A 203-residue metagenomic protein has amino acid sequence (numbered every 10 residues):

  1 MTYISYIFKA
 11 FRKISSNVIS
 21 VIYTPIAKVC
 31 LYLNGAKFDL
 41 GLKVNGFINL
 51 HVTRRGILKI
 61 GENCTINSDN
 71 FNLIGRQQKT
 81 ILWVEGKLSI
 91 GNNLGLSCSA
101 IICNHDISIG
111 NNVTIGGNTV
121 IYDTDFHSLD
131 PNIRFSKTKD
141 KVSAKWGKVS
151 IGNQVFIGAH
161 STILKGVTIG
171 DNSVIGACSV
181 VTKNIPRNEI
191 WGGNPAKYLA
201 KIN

Functional and structural regions predicted by a protein language model:
M1-S128, K145, G152-Q154, S161-I163 (+3 more regions): Domain-scale signature associated with acetyltransferase and cell-envelope carbohydrate enzymes
L129-I133: Peri-membrane helix termini and adjoining interfacial loops of integral membrane proteins
R134-S150, Q154: Surface-exposed acidic, glycine/proline-enriched linker/cap segments that occur as 15-30-residue helix-coil
F156, V174, S179-V180: A generic "structured core" feature
V167: Extracellular carbohydrate recognition
V174, I190-G192: Short-chain dehydrogenase/reductase
